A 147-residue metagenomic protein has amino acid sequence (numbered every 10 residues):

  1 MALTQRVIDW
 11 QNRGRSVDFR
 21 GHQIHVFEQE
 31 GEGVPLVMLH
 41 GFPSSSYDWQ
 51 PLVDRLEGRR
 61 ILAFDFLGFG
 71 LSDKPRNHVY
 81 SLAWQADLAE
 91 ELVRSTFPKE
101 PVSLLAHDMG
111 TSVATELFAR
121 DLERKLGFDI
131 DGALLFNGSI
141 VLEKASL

Functional and structural regions predicted by a protein language model:
M1-R15: An N-terminal hydrophobic leader/cap segment in hydrolases
R15-S16, H25: Conserved beta-strand positions that form and line the central face of beta-propeller blades
F19-R20, A63-L105, L126: Active-site loop/oxyanion-hole signature of alpha/beta-hydrolase fold enzymes
H22-L71: Conserved HGGG/HGGXW glycine-rich cap/lid loop of the alpha/beta-hydrolase fold
D48-Q50, S72-H78, K144-S146: Conserved catalytic-core motifs of eukaryotic protein kinase domains, centered on the activation segment
Q50, E90-E91, T115: Active-site phosphate/pyrophosphate- and oxyanion-stabilizing loops and adjacent acidic/basic residues in soluble
K99-K144: Conserved hydrolase catalytic core segment
